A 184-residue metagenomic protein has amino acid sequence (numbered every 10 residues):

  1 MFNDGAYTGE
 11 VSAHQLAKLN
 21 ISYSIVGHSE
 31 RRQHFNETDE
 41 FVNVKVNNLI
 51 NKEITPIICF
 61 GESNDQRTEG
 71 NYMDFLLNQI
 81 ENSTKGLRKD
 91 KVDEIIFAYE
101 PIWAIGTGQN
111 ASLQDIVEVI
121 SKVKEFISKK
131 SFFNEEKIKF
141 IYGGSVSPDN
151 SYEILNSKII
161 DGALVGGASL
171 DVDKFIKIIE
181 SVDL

Functional and structural regions predicted by a protein language model:
M1-L184: Active-site loop-to-helix "anion-binding N-cap" substructures in soluble metabolic enzymes
